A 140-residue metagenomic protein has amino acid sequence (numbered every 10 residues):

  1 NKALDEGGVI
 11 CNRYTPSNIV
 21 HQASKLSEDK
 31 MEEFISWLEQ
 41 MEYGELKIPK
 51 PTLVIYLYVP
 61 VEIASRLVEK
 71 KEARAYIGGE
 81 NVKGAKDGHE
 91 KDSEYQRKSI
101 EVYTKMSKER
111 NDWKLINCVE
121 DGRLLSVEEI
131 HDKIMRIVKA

Functional and structural regions predicted by a protein language model:
N1-R74: ATP-dependent NMP and nucleoside kinases share a basic, alpha-helical "lid"
E62-A140: NTP-dependent small-molecule kinase module
